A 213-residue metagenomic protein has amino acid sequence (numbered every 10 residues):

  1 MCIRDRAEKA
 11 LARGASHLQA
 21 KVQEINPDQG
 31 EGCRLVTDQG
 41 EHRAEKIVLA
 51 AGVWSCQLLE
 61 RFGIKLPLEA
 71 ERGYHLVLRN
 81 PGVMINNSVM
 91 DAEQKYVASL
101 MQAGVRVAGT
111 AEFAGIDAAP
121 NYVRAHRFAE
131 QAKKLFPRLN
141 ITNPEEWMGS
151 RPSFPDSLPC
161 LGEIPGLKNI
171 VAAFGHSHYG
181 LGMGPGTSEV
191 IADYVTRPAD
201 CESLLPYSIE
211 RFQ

Functional and structural regions predicted by a protein language model:
I3-K46: Helical element adjacent to the flavin cofactor pocket in flavoenzyme catalytic cores
R4-E8, A119-R124, G182: Short beta-strand to alpha-helix junction loop
R4-R13, T110-F113, F174-H176: Helix-loop-beta segment of a Rossmann-like dinucleotide-binding subdomain
K9, R13, R61, V190 (+1 more regions): Active-site catalytic microenvironments for nucleophilic, acid-base chemistry
G14-S16, V105, I170: Short, conserved active-site loop motifs that form the nucleotide-linked donor/cofactor pocket
L18, V48, V171-A173: Hydrophobic/aromatic beta-strand patches that form the interior of the parallel beta-sheet core in alpha/beta enzyme
E24-N26, E31-G32, E41-K168: Active-site substrate-recognition segment that forms the wall of the catalytic cavity or substrate channel
P27-Q29, C33, C160, I164-Q213: C-terminal lid/capping helical subdomain adjacent to the catalytic/cofactor pocket in oxidative enzymes
